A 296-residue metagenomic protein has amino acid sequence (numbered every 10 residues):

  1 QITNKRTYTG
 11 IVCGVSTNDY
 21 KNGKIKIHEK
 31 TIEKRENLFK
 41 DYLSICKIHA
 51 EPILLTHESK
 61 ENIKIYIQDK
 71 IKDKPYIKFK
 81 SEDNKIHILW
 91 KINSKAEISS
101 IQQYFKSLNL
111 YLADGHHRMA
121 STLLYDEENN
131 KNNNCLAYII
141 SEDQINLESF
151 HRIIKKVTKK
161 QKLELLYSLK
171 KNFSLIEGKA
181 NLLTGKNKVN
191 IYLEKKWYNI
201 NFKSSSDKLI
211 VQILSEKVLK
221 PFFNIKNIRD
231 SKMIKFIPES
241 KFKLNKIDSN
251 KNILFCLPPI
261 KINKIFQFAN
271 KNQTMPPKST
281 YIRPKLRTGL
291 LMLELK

Functional and structural regions predicted by a protein language model:
Q1-K296: Surface-exposed, charge/polar-rich loops and edge strands
